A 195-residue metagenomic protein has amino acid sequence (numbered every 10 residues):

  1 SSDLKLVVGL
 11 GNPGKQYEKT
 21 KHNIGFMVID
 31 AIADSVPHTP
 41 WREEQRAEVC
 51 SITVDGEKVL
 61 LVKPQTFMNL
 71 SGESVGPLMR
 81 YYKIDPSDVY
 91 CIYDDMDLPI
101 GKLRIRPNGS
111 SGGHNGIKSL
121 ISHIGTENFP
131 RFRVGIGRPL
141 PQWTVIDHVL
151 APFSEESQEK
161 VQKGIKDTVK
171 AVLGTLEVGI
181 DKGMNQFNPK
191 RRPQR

Functional and structural regions predicted by a protein language model:
S2-N108, K118-F132, P139-T144, E159-R195: Nucleotide and nucleotide-moiety/phosphate-recognizing core
G113-G116: Hydrophobic alpha-helical segments within soluble ligand-binding/sensing domains
